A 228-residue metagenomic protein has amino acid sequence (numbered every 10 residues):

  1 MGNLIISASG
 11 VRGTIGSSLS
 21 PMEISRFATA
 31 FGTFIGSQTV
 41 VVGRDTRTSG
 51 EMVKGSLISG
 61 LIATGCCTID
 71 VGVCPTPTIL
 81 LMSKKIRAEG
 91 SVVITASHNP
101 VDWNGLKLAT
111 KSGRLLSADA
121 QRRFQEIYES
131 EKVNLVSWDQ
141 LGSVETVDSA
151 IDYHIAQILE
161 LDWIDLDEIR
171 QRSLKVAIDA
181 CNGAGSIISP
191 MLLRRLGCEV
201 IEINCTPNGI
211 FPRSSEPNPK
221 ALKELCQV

Functional and structural regions predicted by a protein language model:
M1, I6, G10, V101-N104 (+2 more regions): Residue-level signal for pocket-adjacent positions within structured domains
M1-S59, A63-G65, S143-V176: An N-terminal, well-structured beta->alpha segment
S7, S20, P75, L116-S117 (+1 more regions): Helix N-cap and loop-to-helix transition residues
V11, R47, N99, G113 (+1 more regions): Short, glycine-/Ser/Thr-/acidic-enriched flexible segments
T29, T39-W103, M191-V228: N-terminal small/polar loop signature for handling phosphorylated ligands or for N-terminal nucleophile
I35, S83, I127-E129: Hydrophobic residues in alpha-helical segments
N104-V228: Gly/Ser/Thr-enriched, mixed-charge loops and adjacent short helices that form phosphate/oxyanion-binding elements
